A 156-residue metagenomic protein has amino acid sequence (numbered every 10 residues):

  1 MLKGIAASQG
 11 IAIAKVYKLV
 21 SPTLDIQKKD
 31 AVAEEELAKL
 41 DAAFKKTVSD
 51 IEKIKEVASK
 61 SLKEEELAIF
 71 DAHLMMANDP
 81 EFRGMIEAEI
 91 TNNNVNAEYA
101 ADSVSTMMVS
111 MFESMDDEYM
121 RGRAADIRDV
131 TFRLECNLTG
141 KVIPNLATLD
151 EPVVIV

Functional and structural regions predicted by a protein language model:
M1-V156: Non-catalytic, soluble scaffold/interaction modules
